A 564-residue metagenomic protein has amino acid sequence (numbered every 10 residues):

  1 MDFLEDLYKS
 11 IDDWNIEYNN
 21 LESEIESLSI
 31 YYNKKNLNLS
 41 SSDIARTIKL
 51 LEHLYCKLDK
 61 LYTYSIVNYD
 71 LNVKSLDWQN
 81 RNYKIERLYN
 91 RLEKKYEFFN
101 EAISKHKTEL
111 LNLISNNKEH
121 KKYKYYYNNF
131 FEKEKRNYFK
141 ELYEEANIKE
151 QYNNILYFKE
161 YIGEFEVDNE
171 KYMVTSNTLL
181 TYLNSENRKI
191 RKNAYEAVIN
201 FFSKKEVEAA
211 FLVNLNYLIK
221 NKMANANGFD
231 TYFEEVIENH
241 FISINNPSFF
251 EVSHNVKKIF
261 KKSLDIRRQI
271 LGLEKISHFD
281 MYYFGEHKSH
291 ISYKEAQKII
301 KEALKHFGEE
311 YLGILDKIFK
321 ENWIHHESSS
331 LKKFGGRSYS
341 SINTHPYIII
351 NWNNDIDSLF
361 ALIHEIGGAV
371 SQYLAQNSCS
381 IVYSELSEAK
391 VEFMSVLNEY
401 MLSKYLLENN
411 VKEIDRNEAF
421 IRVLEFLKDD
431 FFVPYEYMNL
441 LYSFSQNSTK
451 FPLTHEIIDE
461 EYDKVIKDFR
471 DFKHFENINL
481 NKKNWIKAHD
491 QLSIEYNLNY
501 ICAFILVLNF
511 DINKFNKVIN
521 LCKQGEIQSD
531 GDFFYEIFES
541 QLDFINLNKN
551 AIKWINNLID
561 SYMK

Functional and structural regions predicted by a protein language model:
M1-H287, M563-K564: A well-structured
F99, M438, P452-K564: C-terminal, non-catalytic "cap/extension" segments appended to globular domains
G228, N353-A375, S395, A503: Active-site recognition of the HExxH zinc-binding catalytic motif
N255, K262, I266, I270-I299 (+4 more regions): Long, K/E/R/D-enriched contiguous segments that form extended
S289-I291, I324-T344: Catalytic zinc-binding patch centered on the HExxH motif and its immediate surroundings that defines zinc-dependent
S289-I291, N343-I363: Short pre-active-site segment immediately N-terminal to the catalytic Zn-binding motif
Y347-N351, C379-L386, A419-E425, K487-A488: Short beta-alpha connecting loops at secondary-structure transitions that line or flank enzyme active sites
E385-D415, R422-E425, D429, A503: Post-HExxH zinc-binding segment in Zn-dependent metallohydrolases
